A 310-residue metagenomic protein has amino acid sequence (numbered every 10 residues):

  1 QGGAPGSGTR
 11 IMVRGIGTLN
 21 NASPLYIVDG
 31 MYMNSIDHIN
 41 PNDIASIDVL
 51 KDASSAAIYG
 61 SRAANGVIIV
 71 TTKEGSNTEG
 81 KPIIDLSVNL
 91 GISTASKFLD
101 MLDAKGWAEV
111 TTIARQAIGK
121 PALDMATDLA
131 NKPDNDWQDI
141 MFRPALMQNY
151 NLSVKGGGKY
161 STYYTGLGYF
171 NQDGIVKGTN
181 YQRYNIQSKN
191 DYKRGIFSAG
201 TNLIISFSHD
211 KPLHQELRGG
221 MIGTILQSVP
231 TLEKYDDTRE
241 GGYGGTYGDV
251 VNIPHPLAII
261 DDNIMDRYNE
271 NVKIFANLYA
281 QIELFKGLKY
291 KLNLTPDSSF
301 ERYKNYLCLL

Functional and structural regions predicted by a protein language model:
Q1-D29, A45-S46, A56-S76: Extracytoplasmic beta-strand/coil segments of soluble accessory domains associated with Gram-negative outer-membrane
G8, N65, M147-N151, Y181-N185 (+2 more regions): Transmembrane beta-barrel architecture of outer-membrane proteins
T18-N20, M33-S35, A53-I58, G75-T78 (+3 more regions): Short beta-strands and strand-coil junctions in structured, solvent-facing domains, enriched
P41-S87, M147-N149, T162, G168-F170: A beta-strand signature from Gram-negative outer-membrane beta-barrel systems, especially the internal plug domain
L50, T71-K73, S153-G157, G166 (+4 more regions): Transmembrane beta-barrel domains of outer membrane proteins
N77-D134, G174-V176, Y181, N185-F275 (+1 more regions): Surface-exposed loop/interface segments of Gram-negative outer-membrane beta-barrel transport/assembly proteins
T127-K155, K159, D266: Outer-membrane beta-barrel transmembrane domain signature of Gram-negative proteins, especially the mid-to-C-terminal
M147, G158-K159, K193-F197, E283-F285: Outer-membrane beta-barrel channels and translocator barrels
